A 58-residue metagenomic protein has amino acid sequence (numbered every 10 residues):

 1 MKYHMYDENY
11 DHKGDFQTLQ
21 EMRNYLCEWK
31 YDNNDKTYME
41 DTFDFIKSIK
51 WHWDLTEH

Functional and structural regions predicted by a protein language model:
M1-H12, E21, W29: Short aromatic-glycine-(Arg/Gly/Cys) micro-motifs in beta-strand/loop hairpins
E28-H58: Short, mixed-charge low-complexity intrinsically disordered segments
